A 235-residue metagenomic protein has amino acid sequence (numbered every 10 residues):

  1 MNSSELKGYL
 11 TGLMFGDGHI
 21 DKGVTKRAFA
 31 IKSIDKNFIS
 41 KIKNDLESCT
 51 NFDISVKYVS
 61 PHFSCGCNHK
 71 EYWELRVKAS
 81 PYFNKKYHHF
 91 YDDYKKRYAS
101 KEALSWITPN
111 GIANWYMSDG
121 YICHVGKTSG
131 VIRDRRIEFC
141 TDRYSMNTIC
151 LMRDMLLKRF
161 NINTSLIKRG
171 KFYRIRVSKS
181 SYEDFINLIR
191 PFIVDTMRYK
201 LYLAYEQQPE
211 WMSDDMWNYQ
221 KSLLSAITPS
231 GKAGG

Functional and structural regions predicted by a protein language model:
M1-G235: Internal intein/HINT superfamily modules and their associated LAGLIDADG
